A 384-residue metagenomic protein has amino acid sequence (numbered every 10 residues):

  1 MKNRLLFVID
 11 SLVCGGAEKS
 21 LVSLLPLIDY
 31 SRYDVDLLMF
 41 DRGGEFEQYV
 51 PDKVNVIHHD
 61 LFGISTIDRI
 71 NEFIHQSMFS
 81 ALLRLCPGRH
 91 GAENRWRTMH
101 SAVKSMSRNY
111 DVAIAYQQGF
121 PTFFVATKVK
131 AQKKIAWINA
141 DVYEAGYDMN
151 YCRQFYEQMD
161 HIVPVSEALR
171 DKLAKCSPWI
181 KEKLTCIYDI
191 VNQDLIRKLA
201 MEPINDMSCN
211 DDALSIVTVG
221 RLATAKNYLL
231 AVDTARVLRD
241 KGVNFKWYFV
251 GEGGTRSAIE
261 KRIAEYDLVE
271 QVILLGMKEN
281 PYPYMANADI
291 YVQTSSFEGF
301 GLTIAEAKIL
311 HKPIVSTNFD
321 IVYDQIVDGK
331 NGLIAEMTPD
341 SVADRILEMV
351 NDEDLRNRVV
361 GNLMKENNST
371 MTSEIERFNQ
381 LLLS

Functional and structural regions predicted by a protein language model:
E18-S23, L214-V237, V243, G254-E260: A conserved mid-protein helix/loop that constitutes part of the nucleotide-sugar donor-binding site
F124-V125, D160-T185: A short, active-site helix/loop in glycosyltransferases that binds the activated sugar's phosphate group
G146-Y147, D171-K175, I190-D212: Acidic anion/phosphate-binding donor-loop and adjacent secondary structure in glycosyltransferase catalytic cores
M277, S296: Aromatic "clamp/platform" in nucleotide-sugar-dependent glycosyltransferases that forms part of the donor/acceptor
E306, F319-G329, L333-I334: Short acidic/histidine- and often glycine-rich active-site loop of Leloir-type glycosyltransferases that engages
P313-S316: Short hydrophobic beta-strand element within catalytic cores of glycosyltransferases and related nucleotide-activated
D328-G329, L333-P339, E348-E353: Conserved acidic donor-binding segment of nucleotide-sugar-dependent glycosyltransferases
S341, E348, L355-S369, R377-Q380: A short, well-ordered alpha-helix in the C-terminal region of glycosyltransferases
